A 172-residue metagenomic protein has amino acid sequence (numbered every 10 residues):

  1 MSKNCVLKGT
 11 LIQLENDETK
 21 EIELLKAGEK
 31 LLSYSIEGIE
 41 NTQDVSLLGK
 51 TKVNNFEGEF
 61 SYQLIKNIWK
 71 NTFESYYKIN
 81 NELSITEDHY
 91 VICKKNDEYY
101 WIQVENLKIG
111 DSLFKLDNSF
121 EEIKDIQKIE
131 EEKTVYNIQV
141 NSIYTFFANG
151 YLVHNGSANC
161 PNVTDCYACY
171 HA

Functional and structural regions predicted by a protein language model:
M1-P161, D165-H171: HINT superfamily self-processing domains
